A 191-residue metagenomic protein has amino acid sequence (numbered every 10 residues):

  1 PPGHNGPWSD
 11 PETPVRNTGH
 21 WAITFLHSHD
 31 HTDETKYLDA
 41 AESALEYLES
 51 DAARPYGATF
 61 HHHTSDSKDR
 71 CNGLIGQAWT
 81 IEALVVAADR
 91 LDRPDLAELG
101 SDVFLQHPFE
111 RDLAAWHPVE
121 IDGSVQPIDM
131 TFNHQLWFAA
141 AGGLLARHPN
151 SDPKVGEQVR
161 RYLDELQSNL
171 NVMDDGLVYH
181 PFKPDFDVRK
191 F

Functional and structural regions predicted by a protein language model:
P1-F191: Glycan-recognition and catalytic cores of secretory/periplasmic carbohydrate-active enzymes
